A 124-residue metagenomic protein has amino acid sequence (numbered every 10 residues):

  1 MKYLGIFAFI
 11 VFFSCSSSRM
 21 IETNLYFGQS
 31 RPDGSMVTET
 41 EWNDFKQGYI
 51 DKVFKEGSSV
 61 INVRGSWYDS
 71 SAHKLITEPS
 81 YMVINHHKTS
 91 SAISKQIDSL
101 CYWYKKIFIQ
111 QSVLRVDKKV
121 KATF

Functional and structural regions predicted by a protein language model:
L4-F12: Sec-dependent N-terminal signal peptides
S18-E22, E78-S80: A general secondary-structure signal for short beta-strands and their flanking turns/coil in non-transmembrane regions
M20-E39: Terminal, regulation- and interaction-focused segments at domain boundaries
M36, T40-D44, S91-K95: Soluble non-cytosolic domains of exported or imported proteins
E41-K55: Short amphipathic alpha-helical segments
V53-M82: Short, intrinsically disordered low-complexity segments
L75-F124: Helix-rich interaction surfaces within compact, conserved domain-sized segments that mediate assembly or partner
